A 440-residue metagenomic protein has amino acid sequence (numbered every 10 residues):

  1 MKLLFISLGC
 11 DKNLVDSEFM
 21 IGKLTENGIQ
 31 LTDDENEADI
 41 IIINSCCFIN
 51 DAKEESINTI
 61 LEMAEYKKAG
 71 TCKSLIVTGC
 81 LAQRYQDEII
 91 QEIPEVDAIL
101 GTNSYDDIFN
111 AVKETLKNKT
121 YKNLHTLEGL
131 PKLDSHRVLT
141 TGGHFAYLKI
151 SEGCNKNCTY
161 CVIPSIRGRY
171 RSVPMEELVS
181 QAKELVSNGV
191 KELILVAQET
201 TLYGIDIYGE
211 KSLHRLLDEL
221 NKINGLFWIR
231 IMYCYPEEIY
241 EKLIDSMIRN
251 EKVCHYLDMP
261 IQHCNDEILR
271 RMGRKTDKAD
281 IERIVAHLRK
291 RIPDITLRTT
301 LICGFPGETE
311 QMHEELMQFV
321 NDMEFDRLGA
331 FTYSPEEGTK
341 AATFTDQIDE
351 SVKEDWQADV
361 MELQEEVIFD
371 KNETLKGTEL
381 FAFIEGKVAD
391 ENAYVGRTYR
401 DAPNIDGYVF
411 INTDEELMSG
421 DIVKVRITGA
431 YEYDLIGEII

Functional and structural regions predicted by a protein language model:
M1-Y203, K242, L257, K278-A286 (+6 more regions): Proteins enriched for Cys/Gly/acidic motifs involved in redox and nucleic-acid/cofactor modification
I6, V196-Q198, M232-C234, P260-Q262 (+6 more regions): Generic beta-strand/beta-sheet core signal
C10, G204-G225, R271-M272, Y333-E366: Radical SAM enzyme [4Fe-4S]-AdoMet core and its adjacent flexible, acidic and glycine-rich loops/tails across
S74-G79, R84, I89, S187-Q311: Conserved SAM/AdoMet-binding glycine-rich loop
I93-P94, L116-N118, K211-L213, M247-R249 (+2 more regions): Short, hinge-like loop/turn segments at secondary-structure boundaries
C158, L178, L195, I231 (+7 more regions): Conserved, mostly hydrophobic/aromatic
N221, I248, K252, R289-T296 (+5 more regions): Hydrophobic alpha-helix feature that most strongly marks membrane-spanning transmembrane helices and their immediate
T343-I440: Terminal RNA-binding accessory module
